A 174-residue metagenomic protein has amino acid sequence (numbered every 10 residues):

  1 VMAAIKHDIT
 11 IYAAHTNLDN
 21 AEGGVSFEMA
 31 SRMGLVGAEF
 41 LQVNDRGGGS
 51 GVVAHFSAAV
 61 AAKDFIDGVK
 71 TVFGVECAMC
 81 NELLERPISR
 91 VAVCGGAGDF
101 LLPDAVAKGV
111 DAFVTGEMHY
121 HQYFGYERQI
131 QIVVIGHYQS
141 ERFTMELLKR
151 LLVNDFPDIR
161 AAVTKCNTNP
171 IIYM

Functional and structural regions predicted by a protein language model:
V1-M174: Active-site catalytic microenvironments in core metabolic enzymes, especially phosphate/sugar-handling
